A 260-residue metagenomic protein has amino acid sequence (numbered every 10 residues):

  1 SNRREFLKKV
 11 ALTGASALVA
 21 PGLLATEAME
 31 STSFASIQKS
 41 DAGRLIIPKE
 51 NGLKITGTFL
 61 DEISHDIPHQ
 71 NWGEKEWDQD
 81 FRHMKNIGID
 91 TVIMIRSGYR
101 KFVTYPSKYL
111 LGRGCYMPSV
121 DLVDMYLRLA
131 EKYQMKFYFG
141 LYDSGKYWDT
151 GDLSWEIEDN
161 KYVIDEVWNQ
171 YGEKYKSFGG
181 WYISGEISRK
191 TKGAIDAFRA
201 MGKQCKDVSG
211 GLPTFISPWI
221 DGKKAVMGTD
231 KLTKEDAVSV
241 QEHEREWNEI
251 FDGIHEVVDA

Functional and structural regions predicted by a protein language model:
S1-N2: Secretory targeting signals
E5-F6, S36: Short, low-complexity interaction segments enriched in Ser/Thr/Pro/Gly
L7-A28: N-terminal export signals
G22-K49: C-terminal segment of N-terminal export signals and the immediately downstream linker at the start of the mature
D41-A260: Glycan-processing catalytic domains of CAZymes
